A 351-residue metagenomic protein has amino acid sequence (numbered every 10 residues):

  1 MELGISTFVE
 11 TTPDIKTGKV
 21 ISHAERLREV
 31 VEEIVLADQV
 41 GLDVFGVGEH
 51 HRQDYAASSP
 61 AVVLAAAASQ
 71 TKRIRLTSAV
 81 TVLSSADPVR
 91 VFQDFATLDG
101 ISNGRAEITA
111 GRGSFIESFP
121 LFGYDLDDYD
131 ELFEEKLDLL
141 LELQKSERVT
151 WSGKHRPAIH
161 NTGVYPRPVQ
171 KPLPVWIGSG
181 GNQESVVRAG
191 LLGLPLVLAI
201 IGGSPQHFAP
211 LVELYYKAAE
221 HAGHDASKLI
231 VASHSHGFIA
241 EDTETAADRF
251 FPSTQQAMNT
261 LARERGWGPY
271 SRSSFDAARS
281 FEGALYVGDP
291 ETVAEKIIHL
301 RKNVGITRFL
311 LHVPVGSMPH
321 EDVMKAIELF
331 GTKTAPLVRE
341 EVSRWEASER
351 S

Functional and structural regions predicted by a protein language model:
M1-L3, L42-V44, T71-L76, I101-E107 (+5 more regions): Short, well-ordered coil/turn segments that N-cap beta-strands
M1-R75, K171-L173, S348-S351: N-terminal beta1-alpha1-beta2 module of alpha/beta enzyme domains
L3, A37, G41, E49 (+10 more regions): Conserved, mostly hydrophobic/aromatic
I5-V9, D128-V164, P205-T307, R339-S351: An alpha-helical appendage that flanks or caps ligand/catalytic pockets
I15-K16, S84-L194, Q206-A209, E213 (+3 more regions): Internal, glycine-rich beta/alpha segment that forms the wall or movable "lid" of small-molecule/cofactor binding
E25-L36, D94, G180-V187, T292-H299: Short, acidic/polar
D38-Q39, L64-K72, F95, D99-A106 (+4 more regions): Acidic (Asp/Glu)-rich catalytic clusters
V44-A67, V82, I200-G203, H312-V323: Glycine-rich, proline-tolerant flexible connector loops at the mouths of alpha/beta enzymes
